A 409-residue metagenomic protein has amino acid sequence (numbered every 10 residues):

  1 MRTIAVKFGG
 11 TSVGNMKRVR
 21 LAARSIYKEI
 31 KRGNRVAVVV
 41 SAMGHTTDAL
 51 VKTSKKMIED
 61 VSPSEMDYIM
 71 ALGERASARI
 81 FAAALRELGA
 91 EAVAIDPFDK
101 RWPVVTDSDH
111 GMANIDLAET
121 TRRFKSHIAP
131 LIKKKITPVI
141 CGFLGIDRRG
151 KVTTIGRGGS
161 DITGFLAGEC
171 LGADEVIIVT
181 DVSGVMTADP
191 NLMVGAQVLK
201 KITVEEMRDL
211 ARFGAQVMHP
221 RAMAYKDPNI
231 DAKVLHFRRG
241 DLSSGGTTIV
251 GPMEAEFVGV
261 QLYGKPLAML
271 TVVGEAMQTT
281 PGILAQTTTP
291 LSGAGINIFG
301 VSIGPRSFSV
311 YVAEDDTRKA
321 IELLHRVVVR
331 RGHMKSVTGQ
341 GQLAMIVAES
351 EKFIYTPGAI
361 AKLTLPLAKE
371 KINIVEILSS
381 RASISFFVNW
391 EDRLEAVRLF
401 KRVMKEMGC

Functional and structural regions predicted by a protein language model:
M1-M223, V388-N389, M404, G408: Nucleotide/pyrophosphate-binding catalytic subdomain
N34, A90, I230, I296 (+1 more regions): Short phosphate-binding/catalytic loops that engage adenosine nucleotides
V40-T47, M186, F237-M253: Terminal amphipathic helices with adjacent charged low-complexity linkers/tails
M43, V182-G184, I230, H236-D241 (+2 more regions): Glycine-rich beta-alpha junction loops
E175-I177, D231-L235, R239, E254: Internal nucleotide-binding/catalytic subdomain
S243-C409: A conserved regulatory-domain signal marking ACT and ACT-like small-molecule sensing domains and adjacent regulatory
